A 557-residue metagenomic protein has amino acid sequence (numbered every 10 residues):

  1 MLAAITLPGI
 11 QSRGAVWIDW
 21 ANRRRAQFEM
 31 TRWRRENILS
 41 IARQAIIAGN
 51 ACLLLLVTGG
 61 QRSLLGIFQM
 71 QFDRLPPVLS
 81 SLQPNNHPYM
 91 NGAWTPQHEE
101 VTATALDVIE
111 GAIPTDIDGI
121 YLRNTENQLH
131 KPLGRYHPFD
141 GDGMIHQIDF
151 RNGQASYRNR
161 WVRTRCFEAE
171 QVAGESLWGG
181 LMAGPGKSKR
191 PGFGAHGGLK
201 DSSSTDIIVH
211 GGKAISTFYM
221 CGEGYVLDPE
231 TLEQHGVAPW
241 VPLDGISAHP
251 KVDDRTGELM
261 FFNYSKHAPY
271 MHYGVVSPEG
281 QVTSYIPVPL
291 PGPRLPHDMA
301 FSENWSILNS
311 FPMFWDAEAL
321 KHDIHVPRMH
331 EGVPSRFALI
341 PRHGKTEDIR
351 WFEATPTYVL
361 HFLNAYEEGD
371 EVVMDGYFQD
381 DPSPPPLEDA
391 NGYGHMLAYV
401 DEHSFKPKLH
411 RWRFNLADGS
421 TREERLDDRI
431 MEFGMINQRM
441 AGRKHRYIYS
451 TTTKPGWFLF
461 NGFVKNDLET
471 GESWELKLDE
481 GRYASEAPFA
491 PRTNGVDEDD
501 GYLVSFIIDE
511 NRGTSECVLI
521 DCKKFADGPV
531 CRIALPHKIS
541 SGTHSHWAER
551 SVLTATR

Functional and structural regions predicted by a protein language model:
L2-I5, R13-W17, A21-R557: Beta-propeller domains
